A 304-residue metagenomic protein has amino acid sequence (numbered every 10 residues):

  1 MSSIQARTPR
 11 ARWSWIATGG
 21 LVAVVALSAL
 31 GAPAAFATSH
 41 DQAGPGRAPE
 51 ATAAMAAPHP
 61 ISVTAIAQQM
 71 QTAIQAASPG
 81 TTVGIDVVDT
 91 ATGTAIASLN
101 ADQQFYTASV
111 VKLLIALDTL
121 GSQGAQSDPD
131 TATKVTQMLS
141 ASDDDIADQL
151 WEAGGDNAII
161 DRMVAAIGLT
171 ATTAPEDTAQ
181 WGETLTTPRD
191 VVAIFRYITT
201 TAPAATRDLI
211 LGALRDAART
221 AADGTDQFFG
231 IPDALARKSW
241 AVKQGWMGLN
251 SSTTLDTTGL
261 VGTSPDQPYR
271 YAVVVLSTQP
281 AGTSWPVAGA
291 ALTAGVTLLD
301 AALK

Functional and structural regions predicted by a protein language model:
S2, R12-W15, P33-T52, P58-V83 (+2 more regions): Penicillin-recognizing serine hydrolase domain
S2-A26, T131: N-terminal export and membrane-targeting signals
A23-V24, S28-G31, V110-T119, Y271 (+2 more regions): Hydrophobic alpha-helical membrane segments, chiefly transmembrane helices and signal peptide h-regions, characterized
A43-A57, T94-L99, L114-T119, S140-D144: Acidic/histidine-rich, surface-exposed loop or edge segments in extracytoplasmic proteins
G80-V83, V88-Q104: Short, conserved catalytic-motif segment at the N-terminal edge
G93, Q104-S127, M138, V273: Active-site SXXK
T119, D148, E152: Glycine/small-residue-rich loop that forms an oxyanion/phosphate-binding "nest" at active or ligand-binding sites
G121-Q137, S142, D156, T206: Short, well-structured active-site flanking segments
